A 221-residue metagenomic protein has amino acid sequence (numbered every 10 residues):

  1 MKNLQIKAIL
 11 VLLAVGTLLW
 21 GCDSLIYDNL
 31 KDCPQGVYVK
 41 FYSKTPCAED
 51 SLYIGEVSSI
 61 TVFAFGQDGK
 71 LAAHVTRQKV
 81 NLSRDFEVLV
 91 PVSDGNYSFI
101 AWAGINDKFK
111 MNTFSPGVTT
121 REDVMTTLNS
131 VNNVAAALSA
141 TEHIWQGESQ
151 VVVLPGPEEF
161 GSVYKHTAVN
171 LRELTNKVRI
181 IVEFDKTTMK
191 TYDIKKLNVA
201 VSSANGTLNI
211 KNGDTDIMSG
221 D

Functional and structural regions predicted by a protein language model:
M1-C22: Sec-dependent bacterial lipoprotein signal peptides
G16-S43: Bacterial Sec-dependent N-terminal signal peptides
S24-D32, C47-A48, G55, V75-T76: Short acidic-aromatic linear motifs embedded in glycine-rich loops, typified by GG[WY][YF]DAGD(H) and related
G36-K40, T61, S98-I100, A168 (+2 more regions): Beta-strand secondary-structure signal
S43-G55, I181-T191: Structural motif
E49, L71-L174: Short, low-hydrophobicity acidic/polar segments
S59-T113, K190-D221: Tryptophan-paired
S139-D221: A sequence/structural signal for flexible, mid-protein segments enriched in small/helix-disrupting residues
